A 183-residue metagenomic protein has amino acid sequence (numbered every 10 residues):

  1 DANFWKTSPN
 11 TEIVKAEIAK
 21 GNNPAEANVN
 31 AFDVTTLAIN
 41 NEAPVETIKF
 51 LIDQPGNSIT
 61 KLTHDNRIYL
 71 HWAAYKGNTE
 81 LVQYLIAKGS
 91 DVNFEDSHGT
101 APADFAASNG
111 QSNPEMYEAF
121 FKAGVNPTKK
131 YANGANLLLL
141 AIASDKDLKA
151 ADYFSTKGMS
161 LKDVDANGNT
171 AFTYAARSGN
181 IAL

Functional and structural regions predicted by a protein language model:
D1-G21: Sec-dependent signal peptide cleavage junction
D1-W5, A25-I39, T60-W72, E95-A107 (+2 more regions): Ankyrin-repeat boundary/"N-cap" motif
W5-P9, L37-P44, W72-N78, F105-P114 (+2 more regions): Ankyrin repeat A-helix N-terminal signature
V14, A31, P44-V45: Short amphipathic alpha-helical segments that mediate assembly, nucleic-acid/protein binding, or membrane association
V14-K20, T36, G77, L81-V92 (+2 more regions): Generic detector of contiguous secondary-structure segments
K15-N23, K49-S58, Q83-D91, E118-P127 (+1 more regions): Ankyrin repeat domain, specifically the short helix-to-loop turn at the C-terminus of the second helix of each repeat
H64-S108, S112-G124: Long, mid-chain structured domain cores
G110-L183: Solenoidal tandem-repeat scaffolds enriched in leucines and small polar residues
